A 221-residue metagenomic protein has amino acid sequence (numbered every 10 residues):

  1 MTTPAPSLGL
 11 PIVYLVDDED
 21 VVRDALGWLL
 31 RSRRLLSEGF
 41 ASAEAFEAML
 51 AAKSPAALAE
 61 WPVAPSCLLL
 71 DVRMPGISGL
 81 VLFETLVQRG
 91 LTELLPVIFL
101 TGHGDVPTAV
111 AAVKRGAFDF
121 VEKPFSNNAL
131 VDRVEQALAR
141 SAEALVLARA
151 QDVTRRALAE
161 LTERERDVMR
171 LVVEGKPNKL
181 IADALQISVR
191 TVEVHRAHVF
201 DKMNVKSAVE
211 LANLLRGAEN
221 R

Functional and structural regions predicted by a protein language model:
A41-S42, S78-E84, S207: Acidic catalytic/metal-coordinating carboxylates
S54-L69: Active-site beta3 strand of CheY-like receiver
L70-D71, T101: Active-site residues of response regulator receiver
M74: Receiver (REC) domain active-site loop signature in two-component systems and cognate sites in sensor histidine kinases
L80-E93, A111: Short amphipathic alpha-helix used as the core "switch/output" element in two-component signaling
P107, V121-V134, A184: C-terminal output helix
A197-R221: Basic, Lys/Arg-enriched C-terminal extension of HTH/homeodomain DNA-binding domains
